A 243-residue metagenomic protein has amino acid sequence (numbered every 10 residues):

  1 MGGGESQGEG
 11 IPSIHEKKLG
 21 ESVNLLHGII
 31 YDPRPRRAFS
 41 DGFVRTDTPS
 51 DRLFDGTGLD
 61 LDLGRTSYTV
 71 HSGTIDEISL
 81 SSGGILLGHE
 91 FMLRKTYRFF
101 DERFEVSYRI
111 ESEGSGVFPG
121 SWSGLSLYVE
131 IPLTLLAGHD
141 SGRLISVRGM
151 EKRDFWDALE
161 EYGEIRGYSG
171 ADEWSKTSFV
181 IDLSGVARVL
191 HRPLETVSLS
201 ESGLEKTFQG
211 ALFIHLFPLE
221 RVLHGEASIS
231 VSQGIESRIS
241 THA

Functional and structural regions predicted by a protein language model:
M1, R52-R94, R98-S107, E113-G114 (+1 more regions): Beta-strand-rich recognition/accessory modules
M1-D76, S81: Acidic-aromatic substrate-binding/catalytic surfaces of carbohydrate-active enzymes
G3-E5, E9-I11, E21, I29 (+13 more regions): Intrinsically disordered, low-complexity regions
E9, I14, G20-L26, R34 (+9 more regions): N-terminal functional modules and adjacent low-complexity/disordered segments of proteins
G10, K17-G20, I30, R34 (+8 more regions): Residue-level signal for the start and early helices of compact helical domains
P49, H139-R143, T241: Generic marker of "main functional regions" within proteins
E111-H191: Polysaccharide-binding surfaces and accessory modules of carbohydrate-active proteins
